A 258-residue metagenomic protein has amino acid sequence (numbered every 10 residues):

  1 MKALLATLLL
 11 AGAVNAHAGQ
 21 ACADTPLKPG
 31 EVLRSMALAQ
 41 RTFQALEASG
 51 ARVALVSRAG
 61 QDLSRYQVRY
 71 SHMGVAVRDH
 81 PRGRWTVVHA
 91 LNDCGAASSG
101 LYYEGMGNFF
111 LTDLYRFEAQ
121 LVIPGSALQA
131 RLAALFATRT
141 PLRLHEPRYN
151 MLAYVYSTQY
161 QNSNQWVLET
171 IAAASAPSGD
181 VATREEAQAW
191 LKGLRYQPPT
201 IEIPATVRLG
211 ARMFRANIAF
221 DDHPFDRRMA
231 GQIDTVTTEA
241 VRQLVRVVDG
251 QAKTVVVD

Functional and structural regions predicted by a protein language model:
M1-T7: Sec-dependent signal peptide recognition, specifically the positively charged N-region followed immediately by
L8-L9, L46: A general structural signal for short secondary-structure junctions and capping/turn motifs
A11-N15: N-terminal signal peptide c-region/cleavage motif recognized by signal peptidases
H17, L142-R143, P147-D258: Activation targets extended, charge/polar-rich intrinsically disordered C-terminal tails
C22-L27, R34-S35, G50, G60-L191: Acidic/His-rich structured neighborhood in mature extracellular/periplasmic domains
K28-A54: N-terminal targeting signals for Sec/Tat export/insertion, comprising classic cleavable signal peptides
F43, F109-F110, F117, F136 (+4 more regions): Phenylalanine-focused residue identity feature
